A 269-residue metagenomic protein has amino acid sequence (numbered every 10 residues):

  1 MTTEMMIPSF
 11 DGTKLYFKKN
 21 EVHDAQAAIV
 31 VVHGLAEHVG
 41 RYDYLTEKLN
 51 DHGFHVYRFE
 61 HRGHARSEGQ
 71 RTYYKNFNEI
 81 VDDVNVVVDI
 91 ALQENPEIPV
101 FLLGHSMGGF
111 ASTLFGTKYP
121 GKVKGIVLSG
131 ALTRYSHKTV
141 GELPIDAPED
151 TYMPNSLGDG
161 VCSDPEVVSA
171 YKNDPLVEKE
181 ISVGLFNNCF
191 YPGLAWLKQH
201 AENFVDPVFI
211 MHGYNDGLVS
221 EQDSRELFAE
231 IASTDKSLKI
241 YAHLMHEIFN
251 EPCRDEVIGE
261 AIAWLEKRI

Functional and structural regions predicted by a protein language model:
M1-V22: N-terminal cap/lid segment of alpha/beta-hydrolase-fold proteins
Q26, G34-E37: Active-site glycine-rich loops that stabilize anionic/oxyanionic intermediates across multiple enzyme folds
A36-V39, A65-N95: Catalytic nucleophile-loop/oxyanion-hole region of alpha/beta-hydrolase and closely related hydrolase-like folds
R41, T46-Q70: Conserved alpha/beta-hydrolase
F204, I210-H212, D216: Short beta-strand/loop motif that positions the catalytic acidic residue of the alpha/beta-hydrolase fold
N215-V219, E247: Acidic catalytic loop of the alpha/beta-hydrolase fold
S220-A229: Short alpha-helix in the alpha/beta-hydrolase fold that links the catalytic acid
S237-I269: Catalytic active-site module of serine/aspartate enzymes centered on a nucleophile-bearing elbow/loop
